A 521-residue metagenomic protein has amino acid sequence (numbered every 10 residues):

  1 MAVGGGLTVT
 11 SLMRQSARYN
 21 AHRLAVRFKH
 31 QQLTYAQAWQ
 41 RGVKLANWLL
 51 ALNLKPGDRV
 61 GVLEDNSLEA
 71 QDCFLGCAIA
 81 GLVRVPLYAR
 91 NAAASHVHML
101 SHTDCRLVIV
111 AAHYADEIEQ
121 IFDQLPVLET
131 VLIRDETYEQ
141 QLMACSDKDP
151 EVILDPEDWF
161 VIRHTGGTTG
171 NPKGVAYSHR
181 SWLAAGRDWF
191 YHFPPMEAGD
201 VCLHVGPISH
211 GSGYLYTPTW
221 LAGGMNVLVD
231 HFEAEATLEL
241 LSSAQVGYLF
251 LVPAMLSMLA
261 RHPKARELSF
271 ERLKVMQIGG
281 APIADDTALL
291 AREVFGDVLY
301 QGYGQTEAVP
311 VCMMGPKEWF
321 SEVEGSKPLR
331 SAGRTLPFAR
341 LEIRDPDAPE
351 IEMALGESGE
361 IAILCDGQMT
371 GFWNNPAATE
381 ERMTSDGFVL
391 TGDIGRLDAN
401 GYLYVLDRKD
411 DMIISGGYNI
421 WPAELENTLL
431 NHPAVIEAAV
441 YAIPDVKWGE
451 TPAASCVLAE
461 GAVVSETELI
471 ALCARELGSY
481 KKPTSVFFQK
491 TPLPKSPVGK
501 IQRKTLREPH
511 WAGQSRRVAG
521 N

Functional and structural regions predicted by a protein language model:
A2-T10, R14, L24-S67, Q71-L75 (+1 more regions): Conserved AMP-binding/adenylate-forming core of the ANL superfamily
G4-G6, A21-H22, S146-H164, N171 (+2 more regions): Conserved pre-ATP/AMP-binding loop-to-beta segment of ANL
R14, A51-L52, I79-Q141, I153 (+2 more regions): Structural core segment of the AMP-binding/adenylate-forming
T34-Q37, F160-R187: Conserved AMP-binding A3 loop
A70, N91, V108-V110, L241 (+8 more regions): AMP-binding/adenylate-forming catalytic core of the ANL superfamily
L183-V201, S209-Y248, H262: Conserved AMP-binding/adenylation subdomain of ANL enzymes
L221, V246-L251, A260-K327, R340 (+1 more regions): Gly/Ser/Thr-rich phosphate-binding loop
F338-A362, E381-R382, A399-N400, A462-E466 (+1 more regions): Conserved beta-loop-beta connector loops within the AMP-binding
